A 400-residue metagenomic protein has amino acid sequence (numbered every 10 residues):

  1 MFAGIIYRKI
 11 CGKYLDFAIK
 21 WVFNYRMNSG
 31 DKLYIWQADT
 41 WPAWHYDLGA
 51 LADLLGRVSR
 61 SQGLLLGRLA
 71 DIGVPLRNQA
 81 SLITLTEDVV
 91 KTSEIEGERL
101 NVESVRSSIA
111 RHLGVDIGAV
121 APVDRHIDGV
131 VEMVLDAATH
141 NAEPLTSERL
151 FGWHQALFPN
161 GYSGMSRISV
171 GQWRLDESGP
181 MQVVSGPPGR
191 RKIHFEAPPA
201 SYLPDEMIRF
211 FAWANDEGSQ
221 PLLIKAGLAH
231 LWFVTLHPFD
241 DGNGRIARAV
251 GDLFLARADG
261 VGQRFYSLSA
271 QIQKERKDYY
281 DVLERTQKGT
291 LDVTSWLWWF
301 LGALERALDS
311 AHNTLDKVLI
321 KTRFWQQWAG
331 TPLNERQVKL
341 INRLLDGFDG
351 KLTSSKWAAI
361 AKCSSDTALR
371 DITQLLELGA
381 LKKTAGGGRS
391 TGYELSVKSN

Functional and structural regions predicted by a protein language model:
M1-N400: FIC/Doc superfamily catalytic core
